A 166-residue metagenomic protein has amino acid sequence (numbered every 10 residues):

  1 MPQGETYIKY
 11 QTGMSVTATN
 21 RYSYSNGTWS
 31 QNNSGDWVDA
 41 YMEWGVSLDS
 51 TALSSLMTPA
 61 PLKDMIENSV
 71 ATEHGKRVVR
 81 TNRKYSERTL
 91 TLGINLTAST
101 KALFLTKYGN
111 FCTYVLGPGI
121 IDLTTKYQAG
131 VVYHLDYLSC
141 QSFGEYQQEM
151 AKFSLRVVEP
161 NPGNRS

Functional and structural regions predicted by a protein language model:
M1-S166: Extracellular/virion structural assembly segments
